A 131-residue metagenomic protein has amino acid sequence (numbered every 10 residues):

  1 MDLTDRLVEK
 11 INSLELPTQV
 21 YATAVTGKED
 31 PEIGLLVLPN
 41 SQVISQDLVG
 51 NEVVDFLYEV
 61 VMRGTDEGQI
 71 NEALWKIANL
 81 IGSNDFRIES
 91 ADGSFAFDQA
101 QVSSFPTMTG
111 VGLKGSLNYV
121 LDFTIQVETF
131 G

Functional and structural regions predicted by a protein language model:
M1-T26, P39-G131: Charged, amphipathic alpha-helical segments and their flanking helix caps
D30-P39: A short, hydrophobic beta-strand-centered structural micro-motif
